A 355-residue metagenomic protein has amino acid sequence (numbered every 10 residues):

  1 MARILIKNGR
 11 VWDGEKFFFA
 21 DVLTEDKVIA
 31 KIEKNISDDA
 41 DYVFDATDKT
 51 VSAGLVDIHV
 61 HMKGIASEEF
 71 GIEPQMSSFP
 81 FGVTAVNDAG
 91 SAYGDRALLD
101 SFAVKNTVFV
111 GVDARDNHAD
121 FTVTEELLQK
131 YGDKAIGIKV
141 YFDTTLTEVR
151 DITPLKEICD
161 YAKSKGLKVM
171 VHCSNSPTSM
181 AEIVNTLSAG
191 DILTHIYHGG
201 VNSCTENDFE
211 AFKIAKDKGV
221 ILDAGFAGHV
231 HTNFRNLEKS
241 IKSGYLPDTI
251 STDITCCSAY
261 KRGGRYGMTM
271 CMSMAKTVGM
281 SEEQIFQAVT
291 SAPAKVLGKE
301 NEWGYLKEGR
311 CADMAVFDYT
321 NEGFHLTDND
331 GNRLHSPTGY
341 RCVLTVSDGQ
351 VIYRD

Functional and structural regions predicted by a protein language model:
M1-S52: Histidine-rich, glycine-flanked metal-binding segment
G9, C311-D355: C-terminal cap of metal-dependent C-N hydrolases
G9, K27, D48, H59 (+8 more regions): Divalent metal-coordination and catalytic microenvironments
A46-F102: Metal-associated gating/positioning segment near the N- to mid-region
A53, M76-T84, K105-V110, K130 (+5 more regions): Active-site gating loops and adjacent loop-to-helix segments of metal-dependent hydrolytic enzymes
S67-S77, N117-K130, P177-I183: Short, acidic/polar
V140-K239, G244-K261: Active-site core of metal-dependent hydrolases
N236-Y319: His/Asp/Glu-enriched, well-ordered alpha-helical/loop segment that forms or immediately abuts the divalent-metal
